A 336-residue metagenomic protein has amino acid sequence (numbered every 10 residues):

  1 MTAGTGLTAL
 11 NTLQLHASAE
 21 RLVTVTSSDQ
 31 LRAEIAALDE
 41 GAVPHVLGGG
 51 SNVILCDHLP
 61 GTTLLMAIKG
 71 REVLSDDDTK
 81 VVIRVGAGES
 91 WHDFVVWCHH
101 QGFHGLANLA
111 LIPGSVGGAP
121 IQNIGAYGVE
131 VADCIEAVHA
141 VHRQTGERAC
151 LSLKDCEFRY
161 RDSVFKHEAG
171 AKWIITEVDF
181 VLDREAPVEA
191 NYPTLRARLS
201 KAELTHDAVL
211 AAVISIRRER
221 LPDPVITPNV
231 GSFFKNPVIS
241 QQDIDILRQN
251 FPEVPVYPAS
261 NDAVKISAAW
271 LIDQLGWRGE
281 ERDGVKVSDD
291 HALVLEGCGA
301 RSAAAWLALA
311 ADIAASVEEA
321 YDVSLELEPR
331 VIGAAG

Functional and structural regions predicted by a protein language model:
M1-T145: Anion-binding (especially nucleotide phosphate/pyrophosphate-binding) glycine-rich loop and adjoining beta-alpha core
T2-A3, T8-L15, V53, R148-E296 (+2 more regions): Phosphate/pyrophosphate- and phosphate-bearing ligand-binding catalytic cores of soluble enzymes
E34-E40, P193-L195, L309-I313: Short amphipathic alpha-helices in soluble, non-transmembrane regions that often serve as interface/regulatory elements
E40-V43, A314-Y321: A common structural junction motif
R301-V317: His/Asp/Glu-rich mid-to-C-terminal helical/loop segments that flank catalytic regions of hydrolases
